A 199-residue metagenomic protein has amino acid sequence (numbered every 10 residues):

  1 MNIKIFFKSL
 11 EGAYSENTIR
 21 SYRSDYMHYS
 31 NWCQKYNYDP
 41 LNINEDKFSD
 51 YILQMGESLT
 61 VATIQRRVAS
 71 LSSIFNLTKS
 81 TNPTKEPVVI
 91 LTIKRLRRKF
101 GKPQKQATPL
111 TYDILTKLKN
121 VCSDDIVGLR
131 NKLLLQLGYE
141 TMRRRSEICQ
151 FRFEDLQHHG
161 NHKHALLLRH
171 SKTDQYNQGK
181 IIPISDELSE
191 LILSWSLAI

Functional and structural regions predicted by a protein language model:
N2-I5, K47, L110-I114, L129-R130: Alpha-helix N-cap/N′ positions at the starts of helices
I3-R20, Y26-K105, V121-D124: N-terminal core-binding DNA-recognition domain of tyrosine recombinases/integrases
R67, R130-N131, L188: Hydrophobic (often cysteine-bearing) scaffold residues that line and stabilize catalytic clefts of nucleotide/cofactor
R98-T116, Q175-E187: DNA breakage-rejoining catalytic core of tyrosine-based enzymes
D113-R145: Basic, Lys/Arg- and aromatic-enriched nucleic-acid-binding interface segment
S146, Q150-L197: Conserved tyrosine-mediated DNA breakage-rejoining catalytic core shared by Y-recombinases
